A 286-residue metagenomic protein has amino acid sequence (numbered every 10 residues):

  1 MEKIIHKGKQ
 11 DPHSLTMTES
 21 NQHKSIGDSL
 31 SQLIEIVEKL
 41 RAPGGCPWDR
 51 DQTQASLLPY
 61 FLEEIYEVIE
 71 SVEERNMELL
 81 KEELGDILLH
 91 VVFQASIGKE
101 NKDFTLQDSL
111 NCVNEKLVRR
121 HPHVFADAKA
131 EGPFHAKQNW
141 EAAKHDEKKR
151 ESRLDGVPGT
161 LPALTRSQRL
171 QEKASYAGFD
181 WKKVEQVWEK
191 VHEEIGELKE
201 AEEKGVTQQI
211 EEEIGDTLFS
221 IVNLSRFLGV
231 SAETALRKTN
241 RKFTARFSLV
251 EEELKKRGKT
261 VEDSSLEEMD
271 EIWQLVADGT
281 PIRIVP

Functional and structural regions predicted by a protein language model:
E2-E83, L89-I214, L218-P286: Flexible "arm" and connector segments at domain edges
